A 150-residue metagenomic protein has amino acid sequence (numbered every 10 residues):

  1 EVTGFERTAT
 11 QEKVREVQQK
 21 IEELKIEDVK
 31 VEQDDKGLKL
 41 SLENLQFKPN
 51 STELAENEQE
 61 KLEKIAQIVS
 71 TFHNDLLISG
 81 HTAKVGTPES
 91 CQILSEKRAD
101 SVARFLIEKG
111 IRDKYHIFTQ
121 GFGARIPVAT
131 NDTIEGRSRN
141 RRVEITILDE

Functional and structural regions predicted by a protein language model:
E1-N74, E150: Periplasmic peptidoglycan-binding/tethering modules of Gram-negative envelope proteins
T8-V14, T52-N57, H81-E150: Periplasmic OmpA-like peptidoglycan-binding domain that tethers envelope proteins to the cell wall
E32, L77, D113-Y115: A local structural micro-motif
H73-L77, K84: A short amphipathic beta-strand at an alpha->beta junction
